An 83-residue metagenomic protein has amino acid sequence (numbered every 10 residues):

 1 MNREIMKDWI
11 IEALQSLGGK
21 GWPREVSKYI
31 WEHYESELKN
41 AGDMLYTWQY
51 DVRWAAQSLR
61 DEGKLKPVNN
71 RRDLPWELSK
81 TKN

Functional and structural regions predicted by a protein language model:
M1-R24: Positively charged, polyanion-binding regions of nucleic-acid-associated proteins
N2, W31-W54: Short, positively charged loop/turn segments that connect secondary-structure elements
A13, A55, S79: Residues in the recognition helix of alpha-helical DNA-binding motifs
L17-G18, D43, K66: Short acidic, glycine/proline-enriched loop segments that cap or flank alpha-helices
P23-S27, W31: An amphipathic alpha-helix signature
V26, S58-D61: Alpha-glucan (starch/glycogen) binding determinants
R60-N70: A short, conserved structural fragment
R71-N83: Short, cationic-aromatic polyanion-contact patches
